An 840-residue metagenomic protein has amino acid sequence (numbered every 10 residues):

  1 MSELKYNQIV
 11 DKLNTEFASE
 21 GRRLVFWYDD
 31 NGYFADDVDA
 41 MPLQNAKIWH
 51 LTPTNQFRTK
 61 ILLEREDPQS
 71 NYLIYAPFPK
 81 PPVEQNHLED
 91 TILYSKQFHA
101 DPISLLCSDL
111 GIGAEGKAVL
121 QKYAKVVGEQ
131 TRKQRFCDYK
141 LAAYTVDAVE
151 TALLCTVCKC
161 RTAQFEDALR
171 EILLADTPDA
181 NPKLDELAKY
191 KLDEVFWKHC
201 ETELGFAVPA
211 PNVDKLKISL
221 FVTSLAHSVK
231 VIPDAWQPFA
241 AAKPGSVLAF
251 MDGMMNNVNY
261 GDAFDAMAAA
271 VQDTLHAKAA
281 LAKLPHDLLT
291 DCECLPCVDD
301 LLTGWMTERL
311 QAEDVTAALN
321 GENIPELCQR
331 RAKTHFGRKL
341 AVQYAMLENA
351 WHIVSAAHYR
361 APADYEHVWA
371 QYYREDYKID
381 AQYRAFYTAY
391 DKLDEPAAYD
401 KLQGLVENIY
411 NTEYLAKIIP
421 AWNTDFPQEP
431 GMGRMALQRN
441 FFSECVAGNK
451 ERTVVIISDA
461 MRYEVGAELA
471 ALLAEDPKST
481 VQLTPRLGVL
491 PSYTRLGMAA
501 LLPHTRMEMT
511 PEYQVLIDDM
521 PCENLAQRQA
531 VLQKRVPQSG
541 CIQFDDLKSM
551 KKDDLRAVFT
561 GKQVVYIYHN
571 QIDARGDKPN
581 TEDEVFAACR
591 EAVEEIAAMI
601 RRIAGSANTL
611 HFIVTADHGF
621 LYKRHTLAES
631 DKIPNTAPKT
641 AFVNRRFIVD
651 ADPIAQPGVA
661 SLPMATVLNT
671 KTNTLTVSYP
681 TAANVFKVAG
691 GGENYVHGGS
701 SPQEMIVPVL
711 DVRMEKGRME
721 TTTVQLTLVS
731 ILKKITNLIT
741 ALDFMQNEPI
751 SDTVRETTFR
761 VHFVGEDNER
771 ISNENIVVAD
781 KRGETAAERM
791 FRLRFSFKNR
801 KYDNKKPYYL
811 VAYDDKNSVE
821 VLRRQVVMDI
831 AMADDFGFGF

Functional and structural regions predicted by a protein language model:
M1-T453, R462-F612, A616-F840: …; additionally, a secondary subgroup of soluble metalloenzymes is captured
I456: Beta1/beta-strand and adjacent pyrophosphate-binding region of the FAD-binding site in flavoprotein oxidoreductases
D459: Ligand-binding pocket scaffold of soluble enzyme catalytic domains
